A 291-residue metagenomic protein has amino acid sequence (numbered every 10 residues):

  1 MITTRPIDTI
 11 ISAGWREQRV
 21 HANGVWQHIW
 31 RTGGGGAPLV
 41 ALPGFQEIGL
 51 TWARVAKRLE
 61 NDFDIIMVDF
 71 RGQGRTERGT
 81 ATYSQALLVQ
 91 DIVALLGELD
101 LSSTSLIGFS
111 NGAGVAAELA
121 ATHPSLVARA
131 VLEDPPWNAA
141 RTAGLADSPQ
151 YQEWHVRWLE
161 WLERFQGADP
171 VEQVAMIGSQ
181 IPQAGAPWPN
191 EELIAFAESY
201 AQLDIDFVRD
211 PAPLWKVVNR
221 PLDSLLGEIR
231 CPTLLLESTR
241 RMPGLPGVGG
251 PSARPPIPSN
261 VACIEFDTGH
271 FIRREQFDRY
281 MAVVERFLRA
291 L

Functional and structural regions predicted by a protein language model:
M1-L39, N61-F63, L101-S102, A128 (+4 more regions): Alpha/beta-hydrolase fold catalytic core
V25-R78: Conserved HGGG/HGGXW glycine-rich cap/lid loop of the alpha/beta-hydrolase fold
K57, E228-T268: Conserved loop-alpha-helix segment in the C-terminal half of the alpha/beta-hydrolase fold that carries the catalytic
A86-T104: Conserved acidic catalytic loop of the alpha/beta-hydrolase fold
G108, G112, A116: Gly/Ala-rich beta-loop-alpha elbow adjacent to hydrolase catalytic centers
A121, A128-G167: Flexible "cap/lid" loop of the alpha/beta hydrolase fold
R141-A143, E163-G227: Conserved alpha/beta-hydrolase catalytic His-Asp/Glu region
T268-M281: Catalytic histidine-centered segment of alpha/beta-hydrolase-like enzymes
